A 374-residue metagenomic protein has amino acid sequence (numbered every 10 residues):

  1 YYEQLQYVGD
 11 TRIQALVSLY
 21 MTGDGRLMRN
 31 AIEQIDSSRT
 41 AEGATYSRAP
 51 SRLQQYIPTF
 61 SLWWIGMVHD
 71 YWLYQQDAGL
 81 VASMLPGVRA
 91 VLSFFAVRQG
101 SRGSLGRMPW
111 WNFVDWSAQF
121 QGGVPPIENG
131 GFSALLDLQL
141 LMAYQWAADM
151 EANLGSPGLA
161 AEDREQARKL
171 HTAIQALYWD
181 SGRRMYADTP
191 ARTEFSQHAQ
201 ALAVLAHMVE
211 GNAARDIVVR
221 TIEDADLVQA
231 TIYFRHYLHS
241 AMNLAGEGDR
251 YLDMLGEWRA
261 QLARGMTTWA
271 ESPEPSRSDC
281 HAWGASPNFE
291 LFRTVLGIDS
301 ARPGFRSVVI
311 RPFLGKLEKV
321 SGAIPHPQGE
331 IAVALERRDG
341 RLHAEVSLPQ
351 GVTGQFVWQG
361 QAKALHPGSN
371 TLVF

Functional and structural regions predicted by a protein language model:
Y1-Y46, L73-L138, E151-Q200, F305 (+1 more regions): Active-site acid/base region of carbohydrate-active enzymes
G9, T59-L62, G66, W111 (+4 more regions): Short, solvent-exposed loop/turn segments at the edges of secondary structure
I13-D24, W64-L80, Q139-P157, A201-G211 (+2 more regions): Well-ordered alpha-helical scaffold segments within catalytic/enzyme domains
G43-A44, Q229-T231, L262-W269: Boundary/linker segments of alpha-helical solenoid repeat arrays
N129, S196-A199, T231-Y233, M242-A245: Aromatic- and carboxylate-enriched substrate-binding clefts and catalytic-loop regions of carbohydrate-active enzymes
N153, R164-E165, T172, D249-F374: Non-catalytic C-terminal accessory modules of carbohydrate-active enzymes
P190-A191, R220-Q229, E257-A263: Solenoid-like repeat scaffolds
A213-I222, L252-L255: Alpha-helical repeat scaffolds
